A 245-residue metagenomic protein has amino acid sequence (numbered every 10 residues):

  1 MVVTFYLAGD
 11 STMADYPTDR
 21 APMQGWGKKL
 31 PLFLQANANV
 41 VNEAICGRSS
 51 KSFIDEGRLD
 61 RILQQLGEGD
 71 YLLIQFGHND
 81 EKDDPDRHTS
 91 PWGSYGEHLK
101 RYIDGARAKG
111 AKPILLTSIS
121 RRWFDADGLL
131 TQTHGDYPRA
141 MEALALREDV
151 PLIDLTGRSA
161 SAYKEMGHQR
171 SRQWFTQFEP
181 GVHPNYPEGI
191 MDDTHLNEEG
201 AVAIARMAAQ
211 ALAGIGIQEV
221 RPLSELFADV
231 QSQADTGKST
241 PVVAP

Functional and structural regions predicted by a protein language model:
M1-I45, L59-L72: Serine-esterase "nucleophile elbow" of acetyl-processing enzymes
D10, E43-R48, R87-H88, F124-A126: Short, basic, glycine/proline-bearing loop/turn elements
S11, Q24, K28, L32 (+4 more regions): Flexible, active-site-adjacent loop/turn segments at secondary-structure boundaries
D15, S50-K51, K82: Glycine/Thr-rich phosphate-binding loops of Rossmann-like dinucleotide-binding domains
S49-G57: Structural motif
G57-V202, R206-E225, Q233, G237-P245: Alpha-helical cap/lid subdomain in secreted, periplasmic, or secretory-pathway luminal O-acyl-processing enzymes
